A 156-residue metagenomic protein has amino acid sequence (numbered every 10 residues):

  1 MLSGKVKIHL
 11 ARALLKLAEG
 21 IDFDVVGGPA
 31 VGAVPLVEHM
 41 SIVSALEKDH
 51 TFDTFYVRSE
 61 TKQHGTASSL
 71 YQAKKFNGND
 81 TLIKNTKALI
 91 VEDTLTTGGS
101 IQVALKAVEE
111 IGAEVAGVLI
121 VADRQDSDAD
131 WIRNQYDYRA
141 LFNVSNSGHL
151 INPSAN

Functional and structural regions predicted by a protein language model:
M1-E92, T96-N156: PRPP-associated nucleotide enzymes
